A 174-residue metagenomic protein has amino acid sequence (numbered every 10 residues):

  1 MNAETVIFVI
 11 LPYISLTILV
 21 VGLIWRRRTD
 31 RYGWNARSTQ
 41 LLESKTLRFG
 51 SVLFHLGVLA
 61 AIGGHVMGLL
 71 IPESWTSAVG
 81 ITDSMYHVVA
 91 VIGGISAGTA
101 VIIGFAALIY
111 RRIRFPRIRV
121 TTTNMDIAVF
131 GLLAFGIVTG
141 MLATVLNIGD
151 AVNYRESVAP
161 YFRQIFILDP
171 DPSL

Functional and structural regions predicted by a protein language model:
M1-L19: Hydrophobic transmembrane alpha-helical segments in integral membrane proteins
P12-L16, A36-L174: Membrane-embedded alpha-helical bundles of multi-pass integral membrane proteins
V20-A36: Juxtamembrane interface elements at the cytosolic ends of transmembrane helices in multi-pass membrane proteins
